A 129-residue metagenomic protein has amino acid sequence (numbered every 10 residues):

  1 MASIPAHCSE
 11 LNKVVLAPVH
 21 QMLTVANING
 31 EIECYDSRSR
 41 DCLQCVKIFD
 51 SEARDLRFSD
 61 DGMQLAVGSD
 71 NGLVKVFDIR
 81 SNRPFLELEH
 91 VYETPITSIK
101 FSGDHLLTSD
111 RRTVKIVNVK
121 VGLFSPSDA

Functional and structural regions predicted by a protein language model:
M1-A2, L43-Q44, F85-E87, F124-S127: A structural motif specific to WD40 beta-propellers
P5-L11, K47-A53, E89-I96, A129: WD40/WD-repeat beta-propeller blade N-cap
S9, N29-E33, S51, N71-K75 (+1 more regions): Short coil/turn segments within WD40 beta-propeller repeats
V14-H20, A26, R57-M63, S98-H105: Loop/turn segments within WD40 beta-propeller blades
S37-R40, I79-N82, V119-G122: Short loop/turn segments that connect beta-strands within beta-propeller blades
F101-I116: Loop/turn-rich, solvent-exposed surfaces of beta-rich toroidal or solenoidal domains
R112-T113, K120-A129: Terminal intrinsically disordered, low-complexity extensions flanking WD-repeat/beta-propeller proteins
